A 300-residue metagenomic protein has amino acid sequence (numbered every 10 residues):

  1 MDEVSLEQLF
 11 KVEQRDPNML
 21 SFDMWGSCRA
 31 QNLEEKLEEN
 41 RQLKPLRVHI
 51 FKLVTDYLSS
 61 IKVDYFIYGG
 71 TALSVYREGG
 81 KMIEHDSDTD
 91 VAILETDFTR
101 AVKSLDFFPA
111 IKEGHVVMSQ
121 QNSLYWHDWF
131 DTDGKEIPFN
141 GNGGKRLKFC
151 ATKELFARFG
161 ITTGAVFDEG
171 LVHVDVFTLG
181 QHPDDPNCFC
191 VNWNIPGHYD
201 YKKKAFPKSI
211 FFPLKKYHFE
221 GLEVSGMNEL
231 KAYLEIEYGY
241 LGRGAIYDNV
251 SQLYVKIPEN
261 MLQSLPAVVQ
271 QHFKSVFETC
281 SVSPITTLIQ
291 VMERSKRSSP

Functional and structural regions predicted by a protein language model:
M1-D2, P300: Accessible peptide chain termini
D2-Y68: Helical scaffold of the NTase/Pol beta-like nucleotidyltransferase catalytic core
E7, V75, E84-S87, F211 (+2 more regions): Low-complexity, intrinsically disordered or weakly predicted helical/coil tracts enriched in serine/threonine
K36-S59, F108-Y238, A245-S299: Conserved catalytic core of two-metal-ion nucleotidyltransferases
T55-T89, E95-V102: Active-site nucleotide-donor binding segment shared across nucleotidyl transfer reactions
M82, L241-G242: Short secondary-structure junctions and interdomain/linker hinges
I83-E84, D106-A110: Short, surface-exposed basic-aromatic patches at helix termini and helix-loop junctions that form
T89-D90, L222: Short active-site oxyanion
